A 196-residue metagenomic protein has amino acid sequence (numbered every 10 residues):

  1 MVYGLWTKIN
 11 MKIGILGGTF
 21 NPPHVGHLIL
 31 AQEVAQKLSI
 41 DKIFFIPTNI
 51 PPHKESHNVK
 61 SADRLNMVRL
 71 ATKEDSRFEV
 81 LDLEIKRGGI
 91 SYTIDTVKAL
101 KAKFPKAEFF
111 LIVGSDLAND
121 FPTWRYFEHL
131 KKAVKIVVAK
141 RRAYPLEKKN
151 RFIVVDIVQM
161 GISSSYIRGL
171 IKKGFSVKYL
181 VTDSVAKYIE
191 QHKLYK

Functional and structural regions predicted by a protein language model:
Y3-K196: Nucleotidyltransferase catalytic core that binds NTPs
